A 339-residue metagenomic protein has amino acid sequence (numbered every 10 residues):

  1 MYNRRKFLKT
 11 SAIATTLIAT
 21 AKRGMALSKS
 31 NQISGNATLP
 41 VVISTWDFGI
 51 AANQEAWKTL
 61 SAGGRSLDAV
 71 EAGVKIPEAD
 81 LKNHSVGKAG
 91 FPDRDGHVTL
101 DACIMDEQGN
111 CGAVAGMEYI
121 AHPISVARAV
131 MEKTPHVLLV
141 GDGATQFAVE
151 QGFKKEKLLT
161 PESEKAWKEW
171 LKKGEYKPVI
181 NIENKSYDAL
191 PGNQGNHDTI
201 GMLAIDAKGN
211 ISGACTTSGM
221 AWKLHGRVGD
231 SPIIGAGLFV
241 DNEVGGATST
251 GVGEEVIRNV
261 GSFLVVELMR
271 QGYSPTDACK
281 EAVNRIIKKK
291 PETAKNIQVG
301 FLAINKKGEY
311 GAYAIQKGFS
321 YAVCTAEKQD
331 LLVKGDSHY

Functional and structural regions predicted by a protein language model:
M1-L8, K22: Twin-arginine (Tat) signal peptide motif
Y2, S11-A12, T16-L17, L27-Y339: Alpha/propeptide regions of enzymes that mature by internal proteolysis
